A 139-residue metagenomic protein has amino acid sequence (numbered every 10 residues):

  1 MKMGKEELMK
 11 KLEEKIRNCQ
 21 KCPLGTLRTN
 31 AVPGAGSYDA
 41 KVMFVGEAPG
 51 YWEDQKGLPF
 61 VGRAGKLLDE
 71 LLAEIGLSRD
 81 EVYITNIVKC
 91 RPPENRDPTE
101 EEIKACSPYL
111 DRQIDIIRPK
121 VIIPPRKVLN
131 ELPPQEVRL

Functional and structural regions predicted by a protein language model:
K2-L139: A polyanion-binding, active-site-adjacent surface
